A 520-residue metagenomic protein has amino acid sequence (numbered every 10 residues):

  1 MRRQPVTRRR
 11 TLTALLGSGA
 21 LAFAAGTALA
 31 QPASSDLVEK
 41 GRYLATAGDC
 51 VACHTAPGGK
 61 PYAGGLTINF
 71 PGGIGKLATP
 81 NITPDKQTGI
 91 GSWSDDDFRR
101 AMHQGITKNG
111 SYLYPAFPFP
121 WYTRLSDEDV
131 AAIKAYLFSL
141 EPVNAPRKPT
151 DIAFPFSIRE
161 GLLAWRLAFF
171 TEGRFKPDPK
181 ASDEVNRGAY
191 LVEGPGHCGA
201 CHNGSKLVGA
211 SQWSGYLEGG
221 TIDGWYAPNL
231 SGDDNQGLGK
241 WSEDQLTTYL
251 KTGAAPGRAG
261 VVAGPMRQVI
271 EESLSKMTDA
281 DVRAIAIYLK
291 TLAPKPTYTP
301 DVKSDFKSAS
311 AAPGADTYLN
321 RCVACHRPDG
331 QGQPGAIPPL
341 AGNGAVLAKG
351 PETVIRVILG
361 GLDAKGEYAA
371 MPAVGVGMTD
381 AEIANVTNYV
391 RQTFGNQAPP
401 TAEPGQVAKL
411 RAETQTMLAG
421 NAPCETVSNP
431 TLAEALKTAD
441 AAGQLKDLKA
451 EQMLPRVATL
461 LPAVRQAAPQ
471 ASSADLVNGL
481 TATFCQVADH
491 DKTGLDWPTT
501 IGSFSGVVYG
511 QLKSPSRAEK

Functional and structural regions predicted by a protein language model:
Q4-L16: N-terminal secretory signal peptides and thylakoid transit peptides that target proteins across membranes
A24, A28-S35: Boundary at the C-terminal end of the N-terminal hydrophobic targeting segment
S34-D36, T55-K76, K108-A189, E193 (+4 more regions): Flexible coil segments in periplasmic/lumen-exposed cytochrome c-class electron-transfer proteins
D36-T55: Mature N-terminal segment immediately following signal peptide/propeptide cleavage in secreted/periplasmic
R42-G48, L191-P195, T317: Local sequence-structure signature of Cys/Sec-based thiol-disulfide redox active-site neighborhoods
F70-T83, E218-S231, N343-I355: Short microdomains enriched in Cys/His and/or Lys/Arg
P84-G105, Y122, A189, G204-S205 (+9 more regions): A structural feature that tracks compact, well-ordered secondary-structure segments with a strong bias toward
A315-G350, R356, A364-E367: C-terminal structural cap/anchor segments
